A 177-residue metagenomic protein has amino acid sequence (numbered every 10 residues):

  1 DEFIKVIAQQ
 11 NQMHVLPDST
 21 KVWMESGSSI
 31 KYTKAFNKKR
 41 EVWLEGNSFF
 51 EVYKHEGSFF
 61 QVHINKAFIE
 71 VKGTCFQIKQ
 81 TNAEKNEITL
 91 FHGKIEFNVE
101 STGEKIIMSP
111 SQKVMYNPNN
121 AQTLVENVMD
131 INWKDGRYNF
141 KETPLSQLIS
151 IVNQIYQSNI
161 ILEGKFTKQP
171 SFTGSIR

Functional and structural regions predicted by a protein language model:
D1-R177: A residue-level detector for the "anchor" residue at the start of short, highly conserved motifs
